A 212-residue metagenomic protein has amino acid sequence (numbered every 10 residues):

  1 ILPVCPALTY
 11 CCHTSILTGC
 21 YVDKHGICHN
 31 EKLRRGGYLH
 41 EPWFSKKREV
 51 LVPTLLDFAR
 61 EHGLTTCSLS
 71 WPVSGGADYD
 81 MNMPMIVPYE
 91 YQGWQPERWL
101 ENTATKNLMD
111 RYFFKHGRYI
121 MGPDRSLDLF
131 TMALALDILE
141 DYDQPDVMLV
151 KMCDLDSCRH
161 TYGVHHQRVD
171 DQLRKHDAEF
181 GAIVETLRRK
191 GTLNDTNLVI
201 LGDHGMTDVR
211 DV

Functional and structural regions predicted by a protein language model:
I1-D23, T65-C67: Short, structured active-site-proximal loop/turn typified by the sulfatase FGly-forming signature C/S-X-P-X-R
L2-C5, L69-V73, D195-N197: Acidic carboxylate-rich catalytic motifs and surrounding loops in phosphoryl-/glycosyl-chemistry enzymes
V4, D78-N82, R210-V212: Short aromatic-enriched loop/helix-cap "lid" or pocket-rim segments at secondary-structure transitions that line
H13, R159-Y162, H204: Histidine-centered active-site/metal-ligand motif
C20-G163: His/Asp/Glu-rich, glycine-adjacent segments that coordinate divalent cations and/or stabilize oxyanion chemistry on
L55, T131-A135, Q172, H176-I183: Alpha-helical packing segments of well-folded alpha/beta enzyme cores
R159-D177: Active-site-proximal segments of metal-dependent phosphoesterases and phosphodiesterases across multiple
K175-V212: Metal-dependent active-site segment of extracytoplasmic phospho-/sulfohydrolases and closely related
